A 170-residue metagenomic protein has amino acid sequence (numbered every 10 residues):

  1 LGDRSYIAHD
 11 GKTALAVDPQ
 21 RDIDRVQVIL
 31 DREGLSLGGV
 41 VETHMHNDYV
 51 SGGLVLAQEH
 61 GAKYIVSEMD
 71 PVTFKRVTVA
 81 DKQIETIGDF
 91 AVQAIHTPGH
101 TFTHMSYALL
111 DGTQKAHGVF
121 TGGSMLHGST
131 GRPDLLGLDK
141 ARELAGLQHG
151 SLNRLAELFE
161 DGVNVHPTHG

Functional and structural regions predicted by a protein language model:
L1, P98-T101: A short catalytic or substrate-binding loop motif that flags glycine-/basic-rich loops and adjacent residues that bind
L1-S36, Y107-G122, G128: Conserved beta-strand hairpin/beta-sheet module of binuclear metal-dependent hydrolase folds, prominently
A14, A91, T101-G170: Metallo-beta-lactamase
A16-V17, L37-H46, I65-M69, T97-G99 (+2 more regions): Active-site neighborhood of phospho(di)ester-bond hydrolases with catalytic His/Asp-centered motifs
P19, V50, Q148, L152: Aromatic/hydrophobic pocket-lining residues that form the small-molecule binding cavity in soluble enzyme cores
I23-D24, M45-V50, P71-F74, F102-T103 (+2 more regions): Active-site environment of divalent metal-dependent phosphoester hydrolases
I23-I65: Active-site metal-binding motif and surrounding structural segment of the metallo-beta-lactamase
Y64, M69-P71, V77-T78, Q83-T86 (+2 more regions): Hydrophobic, small-residue-rich alpha-helical packing segments that form membrane-like cores
